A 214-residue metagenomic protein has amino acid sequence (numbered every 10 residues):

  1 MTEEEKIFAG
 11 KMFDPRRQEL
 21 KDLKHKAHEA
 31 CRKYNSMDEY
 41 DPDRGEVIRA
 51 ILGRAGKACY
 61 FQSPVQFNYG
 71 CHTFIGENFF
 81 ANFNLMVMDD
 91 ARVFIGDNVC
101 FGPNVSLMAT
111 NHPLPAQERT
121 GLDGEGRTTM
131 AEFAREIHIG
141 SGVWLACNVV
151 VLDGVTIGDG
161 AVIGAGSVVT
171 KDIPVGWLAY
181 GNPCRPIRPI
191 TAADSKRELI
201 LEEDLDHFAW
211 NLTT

Functional and structural regions predicted by a protein language model:
M1-K57, L114, C184-T214: Terminal amphipathic alpha-helical/low-complexity segments used for targeting or macromolecular assembly
E4-E5, I51, T129, R135-E136 (+1 more regions): Short secondary-structure boundary/capping segments
F8, H138-G140, P174: Residue-level recognition of short, solvent-exposed, well-ordered loop/turn junctions that link secondary-structure
G45-E46, P64-Q66: Short, glycine/charge-rich beta-strand/loop segments that flank catalytic centers and engage negatively charged groups
C59-F61: Extracellular beta-strand-rich, repetitive "passenger/adhesive" scaffolds that bind or process carbohydrates
V65-I75, F80-V155, N182-P183, P189-T191 (+1 more regions): Flexible, glycine/small-residue-enriched loop-and-beta-strand segment within the central core of proteins
L152-Y180, C184: C-terminal/domain-terminus segments
